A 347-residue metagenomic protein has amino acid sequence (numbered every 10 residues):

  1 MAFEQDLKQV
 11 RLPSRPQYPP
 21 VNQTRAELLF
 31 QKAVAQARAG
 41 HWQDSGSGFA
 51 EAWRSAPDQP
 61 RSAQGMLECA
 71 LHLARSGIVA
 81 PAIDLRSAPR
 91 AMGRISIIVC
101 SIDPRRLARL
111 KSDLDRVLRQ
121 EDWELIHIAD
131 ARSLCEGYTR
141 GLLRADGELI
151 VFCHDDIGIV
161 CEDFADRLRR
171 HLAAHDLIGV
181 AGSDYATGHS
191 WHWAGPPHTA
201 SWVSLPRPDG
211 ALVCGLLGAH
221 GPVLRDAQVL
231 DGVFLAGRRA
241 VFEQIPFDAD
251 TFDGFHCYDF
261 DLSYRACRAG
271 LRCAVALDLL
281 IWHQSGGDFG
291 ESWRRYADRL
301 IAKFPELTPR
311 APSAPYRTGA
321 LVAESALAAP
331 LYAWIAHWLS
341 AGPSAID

Functional and structural regions predicted by a protein language model:
A80-P89, V99, D103-R119: Short, well-formed alpha-helical segments that are part of the catalytic scaffolds of diverse glycosyltransferases
A131-A145: Glycine-rich, basic loop-to-helix element that forms the pyrophosphate-binding segment of sugar-nucleotide handling
I150: Short aromatic/hydrophobic "clamp" motif used to bind/position activated sugar donors
G158, E162-S201: Conserved donor NDP-sugar-binding/catalytic core segment of glycosyltransferases
G210-G237: A recurrent flexible, glycine/aromatic-enriched loop bordering the glycosyltransferase active site that acts as
V229-L230, R239, E243-Y264, L271-W282: Donor nucleotide-sugar recognition loop
A274-R294, R299, K303: Active-site donor/metal-binding and catalytic loop motifs of nucleotide-sugar-dependent glycosylation enzymes
